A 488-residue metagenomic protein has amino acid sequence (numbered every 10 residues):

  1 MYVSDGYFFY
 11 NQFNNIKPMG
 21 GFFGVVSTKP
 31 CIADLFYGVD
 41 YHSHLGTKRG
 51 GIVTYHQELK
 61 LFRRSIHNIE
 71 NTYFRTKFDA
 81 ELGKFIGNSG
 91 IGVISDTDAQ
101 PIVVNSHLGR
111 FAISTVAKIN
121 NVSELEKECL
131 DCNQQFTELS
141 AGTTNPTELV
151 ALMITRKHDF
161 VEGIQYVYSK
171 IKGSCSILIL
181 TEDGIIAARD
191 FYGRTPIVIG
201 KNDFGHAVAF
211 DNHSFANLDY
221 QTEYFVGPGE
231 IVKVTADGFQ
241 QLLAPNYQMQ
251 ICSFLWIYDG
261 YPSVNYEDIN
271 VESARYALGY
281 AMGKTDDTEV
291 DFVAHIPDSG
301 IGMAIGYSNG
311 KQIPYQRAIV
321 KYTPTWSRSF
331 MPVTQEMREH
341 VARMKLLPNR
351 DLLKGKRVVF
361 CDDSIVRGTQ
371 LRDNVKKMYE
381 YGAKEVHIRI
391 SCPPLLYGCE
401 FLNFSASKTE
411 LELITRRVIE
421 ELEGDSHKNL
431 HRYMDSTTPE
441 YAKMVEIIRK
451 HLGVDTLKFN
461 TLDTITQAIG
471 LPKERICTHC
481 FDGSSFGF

Functional and structural regions predicted by a protein language model:
Y2-G227, K233-V290, I296: Conserved short alpha-helical segments that host acidic/polar catalytic motifs at enzyme active sites
P30-I32, N121, R194-T195, F215-N217 (+6 more regions): Flexible loop/turn segments at secondary-structure boundaries
E182, D190-F191, D298, V320-K321 (+1 more regions): An acidic- and aromatic-residue-enriched active-site/binding cleft used to recognize and process polar
D183-G184, D219-E223, V375-F488: PRPP-dependent phosphoribosyltransferase catalytic core
V293, G300-Y307, K311, Y315 (+1 more regions): Extended, hydrophobic alpha-helical segments in both membrane/secreted and soluble proteins
Q312-V358, G368, L396-K408: Short, glycine/charge-rich flexible loops or terminal/linker lids adjacent to PRPP-binding catalytic cores
L346-D351, K356-K376, R416-S426, K443: Phosphate/diphosphate-binding loops
